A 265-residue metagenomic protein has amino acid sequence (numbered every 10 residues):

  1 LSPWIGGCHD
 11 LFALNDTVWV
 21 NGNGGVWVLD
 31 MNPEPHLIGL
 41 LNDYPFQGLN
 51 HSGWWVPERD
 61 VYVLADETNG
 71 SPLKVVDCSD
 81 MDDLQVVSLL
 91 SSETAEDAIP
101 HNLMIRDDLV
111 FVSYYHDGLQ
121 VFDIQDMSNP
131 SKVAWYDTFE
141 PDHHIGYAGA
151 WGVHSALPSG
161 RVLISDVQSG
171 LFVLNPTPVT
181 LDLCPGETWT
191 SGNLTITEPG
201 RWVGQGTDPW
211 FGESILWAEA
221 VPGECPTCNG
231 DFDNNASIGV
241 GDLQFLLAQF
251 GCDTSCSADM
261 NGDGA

Functional and structural regions predicted by a protein language model:
L1-T177: Feature marking well-ordered beta-strand scaffolds used for ligand recognition
G22, P45, S88, T94 (+8 more regions): Disulfide-rich extracellular repeat modules and their boundaries
D117-G118, G192-L194, F245-Q249: Extracellular/lumenal glycan-associated surfaces
V153-S165, R201-W210, D263: Short, surface-exposed beta-strand/turn "edge" patches of beta-sheet domains
T177-T227: Proline- and Ser/Thr-rich low-complexity, intrinsically disordered segments
P222-A265: Cellulosome-associated attachment modules in secreted, modular CAZymes
